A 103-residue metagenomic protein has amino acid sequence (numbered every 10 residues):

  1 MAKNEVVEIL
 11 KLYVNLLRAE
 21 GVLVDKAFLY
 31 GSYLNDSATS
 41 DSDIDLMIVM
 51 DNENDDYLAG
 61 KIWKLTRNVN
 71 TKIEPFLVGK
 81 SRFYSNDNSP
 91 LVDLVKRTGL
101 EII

Functional and structural regions predicted by a protein language model:
M1-V24, N35-S40, M50-I103: Catalytic core of pol beta-like nucleotidyltransferases
D45-I48: Short beta-strand->loop micro-motif that forms the acidic, two-metal-ion catalytic signature in nucleotide-processing
